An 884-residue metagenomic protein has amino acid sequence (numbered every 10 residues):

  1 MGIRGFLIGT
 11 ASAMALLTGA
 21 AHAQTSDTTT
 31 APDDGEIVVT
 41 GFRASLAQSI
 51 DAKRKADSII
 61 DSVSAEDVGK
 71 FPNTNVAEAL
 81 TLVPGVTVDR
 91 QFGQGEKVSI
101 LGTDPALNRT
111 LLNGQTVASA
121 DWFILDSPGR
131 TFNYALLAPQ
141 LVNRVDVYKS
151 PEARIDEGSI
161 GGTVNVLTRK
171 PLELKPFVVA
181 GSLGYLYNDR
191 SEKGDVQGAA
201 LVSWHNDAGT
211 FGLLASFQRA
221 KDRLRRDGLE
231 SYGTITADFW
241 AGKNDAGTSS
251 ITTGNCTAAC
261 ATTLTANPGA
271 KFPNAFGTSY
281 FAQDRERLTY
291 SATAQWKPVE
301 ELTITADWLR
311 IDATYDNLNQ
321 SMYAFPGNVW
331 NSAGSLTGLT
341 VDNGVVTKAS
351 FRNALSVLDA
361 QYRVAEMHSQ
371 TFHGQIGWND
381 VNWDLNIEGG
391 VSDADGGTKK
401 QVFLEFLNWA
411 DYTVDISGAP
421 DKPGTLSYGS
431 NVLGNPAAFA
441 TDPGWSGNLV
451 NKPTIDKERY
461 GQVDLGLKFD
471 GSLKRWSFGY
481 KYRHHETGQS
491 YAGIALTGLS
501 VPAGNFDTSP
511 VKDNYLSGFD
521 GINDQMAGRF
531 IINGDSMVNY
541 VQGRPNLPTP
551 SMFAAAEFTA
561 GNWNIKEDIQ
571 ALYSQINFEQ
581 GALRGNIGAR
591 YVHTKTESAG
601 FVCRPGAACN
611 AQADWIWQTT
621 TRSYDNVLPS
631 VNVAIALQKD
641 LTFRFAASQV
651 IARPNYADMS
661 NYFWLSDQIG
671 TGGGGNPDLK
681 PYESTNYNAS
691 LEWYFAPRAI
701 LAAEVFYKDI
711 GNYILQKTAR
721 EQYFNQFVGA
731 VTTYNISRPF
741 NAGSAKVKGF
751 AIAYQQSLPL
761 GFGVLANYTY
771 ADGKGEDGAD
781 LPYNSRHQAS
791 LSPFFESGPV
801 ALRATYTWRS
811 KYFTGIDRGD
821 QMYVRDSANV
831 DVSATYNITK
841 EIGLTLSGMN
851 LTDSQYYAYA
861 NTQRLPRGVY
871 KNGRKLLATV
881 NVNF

Functional and structural regions predicted by a protein language model:
V38-F71, K97, P105-N108, A120-W122: N-terminal periplasmic "start-of-domain" segments of outer-membrane beta-barrel proteins
A77-A120, K149: Extracytoplasmic beta-strand/coil segments of soluble accessory domains associated with Gram-negative outer-membrane
I124-T131, Q140-V147, R154-C256, C260 (+3 more regions): Outer-membrane beta-barrel translocator/receptor signature
T210-F211, E301-I304, N382-L385, L473-W476 (+7 more regions): Repeated loop/turn-to-beta-strand initiation elements of outer-membrane beta-barrel proteins
D227-T278, L318-A360, E405-G447, G498-K512 (+6 more regions): Solvent-exposed loop segments that connect transmembrane elements
A354-S369, E557, G561-D568, R622 (+7 more regions): Outer-membrane beta-barrel signature, preferentially recognizing the C-terminal barrel domain of Gram-negative
Y707-D709, A719-E721, N725-D817, T852 (+1 more regions): Gram-negative outer-membrane beta-barrel transporters
G711, W808-G815, T835-F884: C-terminal beta-signal and adjacent terminal beta-strands/loops of Gram-negative outer-membrane beta-barrel proteins
